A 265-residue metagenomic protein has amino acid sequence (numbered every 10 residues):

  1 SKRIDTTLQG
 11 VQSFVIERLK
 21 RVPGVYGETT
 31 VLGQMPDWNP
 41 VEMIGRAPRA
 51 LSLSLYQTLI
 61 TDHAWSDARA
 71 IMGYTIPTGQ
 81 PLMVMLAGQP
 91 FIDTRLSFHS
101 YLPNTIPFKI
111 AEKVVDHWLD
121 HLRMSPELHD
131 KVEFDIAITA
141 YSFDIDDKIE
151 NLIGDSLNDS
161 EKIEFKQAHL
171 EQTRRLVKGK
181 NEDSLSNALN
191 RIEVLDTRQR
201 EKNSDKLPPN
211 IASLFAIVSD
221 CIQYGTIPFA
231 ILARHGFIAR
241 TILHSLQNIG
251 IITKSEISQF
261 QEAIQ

Functional and structural regions predicted by a protein language model:
S1-Q247, T253-Q265: Conserved divalent-metal-coordinating catalytic cores that perform phosphate/pyrophosphate/nucleotidyl transfer
